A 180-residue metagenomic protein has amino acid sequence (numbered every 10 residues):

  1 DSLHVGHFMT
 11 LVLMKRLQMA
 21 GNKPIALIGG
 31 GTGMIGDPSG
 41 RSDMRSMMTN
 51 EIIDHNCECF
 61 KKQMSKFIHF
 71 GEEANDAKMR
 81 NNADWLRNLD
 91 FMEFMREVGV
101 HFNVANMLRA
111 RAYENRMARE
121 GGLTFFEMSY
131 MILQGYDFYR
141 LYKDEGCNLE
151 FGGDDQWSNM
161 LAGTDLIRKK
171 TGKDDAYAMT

Functional and structural regions predicted by a protein language model:
D1-Y177: NTP-dependent nucleotidyl-transfer catalytic core
